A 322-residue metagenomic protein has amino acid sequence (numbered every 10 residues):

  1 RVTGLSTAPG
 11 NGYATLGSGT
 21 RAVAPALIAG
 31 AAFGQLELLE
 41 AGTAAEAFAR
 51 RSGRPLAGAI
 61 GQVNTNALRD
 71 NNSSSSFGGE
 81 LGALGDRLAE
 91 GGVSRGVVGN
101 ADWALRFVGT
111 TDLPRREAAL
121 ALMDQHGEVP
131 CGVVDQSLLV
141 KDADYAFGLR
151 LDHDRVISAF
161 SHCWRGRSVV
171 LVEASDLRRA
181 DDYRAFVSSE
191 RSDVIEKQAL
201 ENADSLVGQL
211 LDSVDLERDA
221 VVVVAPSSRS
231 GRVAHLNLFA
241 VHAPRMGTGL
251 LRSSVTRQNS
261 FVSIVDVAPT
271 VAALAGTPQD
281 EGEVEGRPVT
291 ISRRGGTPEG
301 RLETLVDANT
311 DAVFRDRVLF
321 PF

Functional and structural regions predicted by a protein language model:
R1-F314: Soluble extramembrane regions of membrane proteins in the secretory/endomembrane system
R317-F322: Selective detector of the "anchor" transmembrane alpha-helix that sits immediately C-terminal
